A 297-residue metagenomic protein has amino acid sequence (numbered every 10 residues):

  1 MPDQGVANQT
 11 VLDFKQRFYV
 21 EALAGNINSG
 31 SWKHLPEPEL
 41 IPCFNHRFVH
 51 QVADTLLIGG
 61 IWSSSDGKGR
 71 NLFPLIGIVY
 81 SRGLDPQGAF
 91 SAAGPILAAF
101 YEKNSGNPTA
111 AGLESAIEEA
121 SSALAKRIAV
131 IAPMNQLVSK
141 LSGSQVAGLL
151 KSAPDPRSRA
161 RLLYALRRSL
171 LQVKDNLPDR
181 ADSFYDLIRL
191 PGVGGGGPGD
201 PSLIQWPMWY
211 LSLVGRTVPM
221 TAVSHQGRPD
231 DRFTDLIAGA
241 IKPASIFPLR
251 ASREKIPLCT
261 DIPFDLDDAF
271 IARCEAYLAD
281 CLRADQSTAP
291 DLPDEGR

Functional and structural regions predicted by a protein language model:
M1-P42: N-terminal ordered "arm"
Q4, P38-L40, R47-V49, P191 (+1 more regions): Compositionally biased, low-complexity/repeat regions
I27-N71: Extended, compositionally biased
V52-R297: Long protein-protein interaction modules used by eukaryotic assembly/scaffold proteins
